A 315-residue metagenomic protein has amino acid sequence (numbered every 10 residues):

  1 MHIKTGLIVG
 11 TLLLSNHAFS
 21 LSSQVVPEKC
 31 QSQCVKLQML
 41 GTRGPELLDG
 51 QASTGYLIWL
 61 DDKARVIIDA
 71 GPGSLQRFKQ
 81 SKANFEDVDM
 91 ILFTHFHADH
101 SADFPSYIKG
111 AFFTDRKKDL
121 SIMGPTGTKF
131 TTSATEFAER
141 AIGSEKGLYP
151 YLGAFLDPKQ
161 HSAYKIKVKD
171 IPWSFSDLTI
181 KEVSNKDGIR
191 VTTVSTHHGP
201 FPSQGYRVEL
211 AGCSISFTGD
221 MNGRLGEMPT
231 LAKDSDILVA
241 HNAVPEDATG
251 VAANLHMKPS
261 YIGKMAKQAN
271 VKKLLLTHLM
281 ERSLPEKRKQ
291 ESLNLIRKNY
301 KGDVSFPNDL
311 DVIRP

Functional and structural regions predicted by a protein language model:
M1-L7: Bacterial N-terminal signal peptides that target proteins for export
H2, H95-H100, H198-G199, H256-P259 (+1 more regions): Histidine-centered active-site/metal-ligand motif
T5, T42, T94, T218 (+1 more regions): Ser/Thr-centric signal marking residues that sit in or immediately flank functional binding/regulatory motifs
S15-H17: N-terminal signal peptide c-region/cleavage motif recognized by signal peptidases
S20-I215, L293-K298, D303-R314: Binuclear metal-dependent hydrolase catalytic cores
T196, D220-M221: Residue-level structural signal for beta-strand termini and adjacent loop
G205, G212-S214, M221-D311: Cap/insert and terminal regions of metallo-dependent hydrolase folds
